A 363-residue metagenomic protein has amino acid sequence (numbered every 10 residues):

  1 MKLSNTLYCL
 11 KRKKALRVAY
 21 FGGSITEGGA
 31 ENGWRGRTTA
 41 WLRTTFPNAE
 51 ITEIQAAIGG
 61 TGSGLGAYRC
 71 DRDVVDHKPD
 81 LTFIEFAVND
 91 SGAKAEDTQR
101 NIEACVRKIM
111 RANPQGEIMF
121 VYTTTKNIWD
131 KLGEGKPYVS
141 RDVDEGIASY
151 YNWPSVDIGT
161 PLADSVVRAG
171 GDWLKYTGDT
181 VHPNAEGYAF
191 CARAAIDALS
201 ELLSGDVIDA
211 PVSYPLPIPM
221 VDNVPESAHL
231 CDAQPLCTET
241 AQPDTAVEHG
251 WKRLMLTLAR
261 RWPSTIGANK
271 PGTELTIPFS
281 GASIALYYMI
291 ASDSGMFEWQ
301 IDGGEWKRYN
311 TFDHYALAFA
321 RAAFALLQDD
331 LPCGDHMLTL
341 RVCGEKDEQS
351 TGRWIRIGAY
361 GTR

Functional and structural regions predicted by a protein language model:
M1-G59, R69-K78, T276, S280 (+2 more regions): Serine-esterase "nucleophile elbow" of acetyl-processing enzymes
G28-G33, V88-T98, G281-S283, R363: Generic structural signal for short, solvent-exposed loop/turn connectors between secondary structure elements
A40-T52, T61, A67-P211, S264-G272 (+5 more regions): Alpha-helical cap/lid subdomain in secreted, periplasmic, or secretory-pathway luminal O-acyl-processing enzymes
S204-P278, Y287, Q349-T351: Glycan-recognition and processing domains
H249, R253, I284, M289-W299 (+1 more regions): Acidic, Ser/Thr/Pro
I357-R363: Low-complexity, Pro/Ser/Thr- and charge-rich linker/hinge segments at domain boundaries
